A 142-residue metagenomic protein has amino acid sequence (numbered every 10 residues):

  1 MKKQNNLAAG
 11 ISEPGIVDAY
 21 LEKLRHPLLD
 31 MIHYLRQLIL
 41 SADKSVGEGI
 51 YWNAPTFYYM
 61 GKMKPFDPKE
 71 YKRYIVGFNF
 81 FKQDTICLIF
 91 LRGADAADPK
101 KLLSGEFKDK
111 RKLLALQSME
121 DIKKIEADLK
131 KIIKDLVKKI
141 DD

Functional and structural regions predicted by a protein language model:
M1-D142: Charge-dense, helix-prone N-terminal extensions
